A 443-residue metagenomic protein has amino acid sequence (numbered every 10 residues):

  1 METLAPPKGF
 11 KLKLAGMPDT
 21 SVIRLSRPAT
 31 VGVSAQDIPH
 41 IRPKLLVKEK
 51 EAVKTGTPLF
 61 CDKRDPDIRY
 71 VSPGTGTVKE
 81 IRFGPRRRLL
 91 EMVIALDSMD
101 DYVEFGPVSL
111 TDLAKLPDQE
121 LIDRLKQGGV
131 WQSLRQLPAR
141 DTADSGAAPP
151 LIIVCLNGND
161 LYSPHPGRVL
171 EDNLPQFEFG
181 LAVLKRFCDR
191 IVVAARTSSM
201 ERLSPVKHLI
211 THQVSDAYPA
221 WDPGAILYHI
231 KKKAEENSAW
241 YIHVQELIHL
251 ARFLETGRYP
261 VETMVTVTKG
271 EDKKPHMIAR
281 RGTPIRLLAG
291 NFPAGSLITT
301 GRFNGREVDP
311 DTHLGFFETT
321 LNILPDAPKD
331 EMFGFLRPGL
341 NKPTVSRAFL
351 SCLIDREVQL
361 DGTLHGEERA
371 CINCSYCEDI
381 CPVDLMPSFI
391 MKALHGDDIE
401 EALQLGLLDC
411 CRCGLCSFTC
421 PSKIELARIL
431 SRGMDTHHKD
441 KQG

Functional and structural regions predicted by a protein language model:
M1-L46: N-terminal, Lys/Arg-enriched amphipathic/low-complexity engagement segments that precede the first folded domain
G32-I41, D355-S375, L394-R412: Ferredoxin-like iron-sulfur electron-transfer modules
I41, V47, R64-D67, K273 (+1 more regions): Short, solvent-exposed loop/turn positions at domain surfaces that link secondary-structure elements or cap domain
R42-A52, G56: Short histidine-centered loop motifs in beta-beta connectors
V53-D67, E91-S98: Short hydrophobic beta/alpha edge segments that flank linear recognition/processing sites
D67-T75: Short coil-to-beta-strand transition motifs
R82-P338, K342-S351, G366, A370 (+4 more regions): Buried, small/hydrophobic-residue-enriched core segments of structured protein domains
